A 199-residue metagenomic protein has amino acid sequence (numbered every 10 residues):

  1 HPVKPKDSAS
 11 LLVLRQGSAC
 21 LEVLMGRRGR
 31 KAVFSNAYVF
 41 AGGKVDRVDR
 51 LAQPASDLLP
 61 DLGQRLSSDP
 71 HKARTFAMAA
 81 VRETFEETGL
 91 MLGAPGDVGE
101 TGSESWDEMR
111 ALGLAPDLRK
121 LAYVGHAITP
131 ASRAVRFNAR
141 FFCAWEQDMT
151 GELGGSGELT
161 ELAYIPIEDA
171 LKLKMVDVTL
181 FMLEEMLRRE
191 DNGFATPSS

Functional and structural regions predicted by a protein language model:
H1-S199: N-terminal leader/linker segments that precede catalytic domains of diphosphate-processing enzymes
